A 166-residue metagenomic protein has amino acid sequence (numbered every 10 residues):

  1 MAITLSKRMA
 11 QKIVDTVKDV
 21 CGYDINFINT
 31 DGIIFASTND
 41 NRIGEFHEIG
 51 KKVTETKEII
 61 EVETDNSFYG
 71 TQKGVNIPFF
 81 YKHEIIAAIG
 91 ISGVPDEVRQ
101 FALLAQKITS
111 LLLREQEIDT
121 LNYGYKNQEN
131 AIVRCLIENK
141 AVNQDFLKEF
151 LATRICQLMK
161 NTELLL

Functional and structural regions predicted by a protein language model:
M1-L136: Alpha-helical/coil-rich non-catalytic "connector" segments in signaling and regulatory proteins
A131-L166: Hydrophobic helix-rich structural segments at or within alpha/beta enzyme and signaling domains
